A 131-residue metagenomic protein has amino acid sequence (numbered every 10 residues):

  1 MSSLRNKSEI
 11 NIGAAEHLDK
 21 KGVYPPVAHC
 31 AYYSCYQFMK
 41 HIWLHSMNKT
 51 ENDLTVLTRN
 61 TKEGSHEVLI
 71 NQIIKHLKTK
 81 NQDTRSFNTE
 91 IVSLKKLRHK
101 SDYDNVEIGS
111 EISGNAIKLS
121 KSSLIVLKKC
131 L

Functional and structural regions predicted by a protein language model:
M1-L131: Terminal alpha-helical segments
